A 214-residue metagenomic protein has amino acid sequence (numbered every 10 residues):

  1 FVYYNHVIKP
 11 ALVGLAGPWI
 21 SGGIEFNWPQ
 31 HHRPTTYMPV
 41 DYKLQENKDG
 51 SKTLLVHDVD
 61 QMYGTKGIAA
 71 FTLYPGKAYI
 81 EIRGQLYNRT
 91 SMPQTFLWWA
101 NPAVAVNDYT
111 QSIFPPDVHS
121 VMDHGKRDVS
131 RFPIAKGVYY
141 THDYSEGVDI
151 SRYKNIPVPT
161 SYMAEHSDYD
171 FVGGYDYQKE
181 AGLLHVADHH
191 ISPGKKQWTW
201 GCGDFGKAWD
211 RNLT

Functional and structural regions predicted by a protein language model:
F1-Q30: Solvent-exposed N-terminal domain segments of exported/luminal and surface proteins
V2-H6, A78, R89-T214: A contiguous, surface-exposed recognition patch within enzymatic or periplasmic domains that forms
H6-V13, T35-K43, G50-T53, R127-R131 (+1 more regions): Short low-complexity stretches enriched in small and charged residues
G22-Y79, G194-K196, W200-T214: Extended, loop-rich substrate-binding clefts of extracytoplasmic carbohydrate-active enzymes
G67-A69, I82, T95-W98: A short secondary-structure junction signal
